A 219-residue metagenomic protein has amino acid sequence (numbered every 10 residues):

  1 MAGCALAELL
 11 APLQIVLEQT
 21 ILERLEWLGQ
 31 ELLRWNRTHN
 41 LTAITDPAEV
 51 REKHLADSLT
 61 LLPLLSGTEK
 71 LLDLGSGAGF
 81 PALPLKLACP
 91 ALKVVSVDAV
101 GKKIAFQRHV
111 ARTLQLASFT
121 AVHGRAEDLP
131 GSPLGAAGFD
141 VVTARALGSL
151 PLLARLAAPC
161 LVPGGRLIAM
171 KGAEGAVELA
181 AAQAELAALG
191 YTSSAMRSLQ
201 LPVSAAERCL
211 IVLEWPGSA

Functional and structural regions predicted by a protein language model:
A2-T68, L72, K102-A105, H109-F119: Class I SAM-dependent transferase core
Q14, P90-A91: Residue-level recognition of short, structured coil/turn motifs that connect secondary structure elements
S58, F80-L83: Acidic, metal-associated active-site segment
G75-G79: Class I SAM-dependent methyltransferase "Motif I" SAM/SAH-binding loop
A82, A91-V95, A99-A219: S-adenosylmethionine
K86-L87: Gly/Ala-rich phosphate-binding loop of Rossmann-like dinucleotide-binding domains, activating on the conserved
